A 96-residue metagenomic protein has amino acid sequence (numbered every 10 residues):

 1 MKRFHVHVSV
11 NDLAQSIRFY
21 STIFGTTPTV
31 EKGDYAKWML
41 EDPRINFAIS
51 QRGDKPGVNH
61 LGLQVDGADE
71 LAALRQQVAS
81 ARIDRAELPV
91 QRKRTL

Functional and structural regions predicted by a protein language model:
M1-K2, H7-N46: Core segments of cupin and vicinal oxygen chelate
R3-F4, G57-H60: Eukaryotic phosphotyrosine signaling hubs
H7-S9, G62-D66: Short hydrophobic/aromatic beta-strand micro-patches that form the beta-sheet surface supporting nucleotide- or nucleic
Q15-S16, D69-A73: Short, conserved charged micro-motifs
K32-Y35, K55-G57, R92-L96: Short acidic/glycine-enriched loop/turn segments that link adjacent beta-strands
D42-I45, D54-P56, D66-L71: Short, charged/polar surface micro-motifs in flexible loops or helix N-caps
R75-L96: Vicinal oxygen chelate
